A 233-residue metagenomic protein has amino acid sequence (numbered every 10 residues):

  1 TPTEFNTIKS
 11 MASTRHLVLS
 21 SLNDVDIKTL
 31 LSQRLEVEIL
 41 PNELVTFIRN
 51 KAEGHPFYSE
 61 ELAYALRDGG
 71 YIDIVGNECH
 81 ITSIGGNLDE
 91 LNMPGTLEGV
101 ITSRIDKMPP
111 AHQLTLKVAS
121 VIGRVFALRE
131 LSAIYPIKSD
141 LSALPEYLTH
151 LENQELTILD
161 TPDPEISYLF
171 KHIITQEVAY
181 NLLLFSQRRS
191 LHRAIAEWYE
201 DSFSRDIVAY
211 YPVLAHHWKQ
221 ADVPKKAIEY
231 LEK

Functional and structural regions predicted by a protein language model:
T1-V18, R67, D73: Sensor-1/coupling segment of RecA-like P-loop NTPase cores
V18-S21, V25-K233: Short secondary-structure boundary elements
